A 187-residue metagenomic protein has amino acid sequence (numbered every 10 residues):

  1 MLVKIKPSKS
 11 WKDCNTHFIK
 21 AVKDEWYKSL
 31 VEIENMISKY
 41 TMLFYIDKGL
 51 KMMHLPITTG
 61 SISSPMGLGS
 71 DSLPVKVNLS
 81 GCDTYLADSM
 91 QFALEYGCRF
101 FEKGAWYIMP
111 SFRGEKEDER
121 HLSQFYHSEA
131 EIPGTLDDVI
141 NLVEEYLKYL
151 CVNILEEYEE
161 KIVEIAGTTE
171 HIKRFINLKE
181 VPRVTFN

Functional and structural regions predicted by a protein language model:
M1-N187: Class II aminoacyl-tRNA synthetase catalytic cores and aaRS-like
